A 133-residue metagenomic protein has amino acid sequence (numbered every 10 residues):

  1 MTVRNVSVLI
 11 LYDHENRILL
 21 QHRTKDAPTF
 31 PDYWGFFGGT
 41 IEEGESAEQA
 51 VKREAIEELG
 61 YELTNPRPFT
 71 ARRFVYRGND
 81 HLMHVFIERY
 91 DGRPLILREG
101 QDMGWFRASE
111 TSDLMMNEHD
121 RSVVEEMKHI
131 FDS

Functional and structural regions predicted by a protein language model:
M1-I18, F37: Conserved N-terminal beta-strand and adjoining loop/helix that marks the start of the Nudix/MutT-like hydrolase domain
D13-E15, R72-P94, G104, E126: Active-site-adjacent beta-strand/loop module that shapes the phosphate/pyrophosphate-binding cleft
R17-E57: Conserved Nudix-box catalytic region and its N-terminal flanking loop in Nudix hydrolases and closely related
I18, A27-P28, V75, P94 (+1 more regions): Flexible, glycine-rich phosphate/dinucleotide-binding loops and adjacent beta-alpha linkers at cofactor/substrate
E62-T70: A short coil-to-beta-strand element that immediately follows conserved catalytic motifs
I87, I96-M127: NUDIX/MutT-family hydrolases
K128-S133: Generic C-terminal helix-cap and adjacent flexible tail
